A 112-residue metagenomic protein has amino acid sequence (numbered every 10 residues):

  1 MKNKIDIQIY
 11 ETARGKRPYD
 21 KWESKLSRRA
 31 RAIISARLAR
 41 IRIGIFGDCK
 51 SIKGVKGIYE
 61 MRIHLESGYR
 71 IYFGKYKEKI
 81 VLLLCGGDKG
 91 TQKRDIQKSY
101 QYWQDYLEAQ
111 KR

Functional and structural regions predicted by a protein language model:
M1-G68, K77-V81, K89-R112: Basic, Lys/Arg-enriched alpha-helical interface segments
L84: ATP-dependent carboxylate-activation loops
